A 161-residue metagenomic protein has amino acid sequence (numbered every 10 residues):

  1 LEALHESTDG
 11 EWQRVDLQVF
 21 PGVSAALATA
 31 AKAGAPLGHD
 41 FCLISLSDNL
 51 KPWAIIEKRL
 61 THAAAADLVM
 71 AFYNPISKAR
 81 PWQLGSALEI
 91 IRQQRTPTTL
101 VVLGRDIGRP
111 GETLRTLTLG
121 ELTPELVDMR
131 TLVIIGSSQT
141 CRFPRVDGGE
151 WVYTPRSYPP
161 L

Functional and structural regions predicted by a protein language model:
L1-A66: Class I SAM-dependent methyltransferase SAM-binding "motif I" and its flanking Rossmann-like core
A3, A65-L161: A contiguous loop/helix-start segment that scaffolds small-molecule binding in enzyme catalytic cores
